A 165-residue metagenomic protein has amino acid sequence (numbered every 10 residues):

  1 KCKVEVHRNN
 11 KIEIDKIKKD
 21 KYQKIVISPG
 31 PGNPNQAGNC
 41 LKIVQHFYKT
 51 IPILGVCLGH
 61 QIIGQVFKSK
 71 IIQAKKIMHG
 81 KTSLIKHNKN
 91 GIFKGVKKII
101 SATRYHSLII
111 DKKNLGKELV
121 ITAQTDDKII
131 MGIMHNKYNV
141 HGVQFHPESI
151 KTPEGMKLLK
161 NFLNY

Functional and structural regions predicted by a protein language model:
K3-N9: Short hydrophobic/Thr-rich beta-strand motif most characteristic of the beta2 strand and flanking loop of CheY-like
I12-Y22, N114: Short amphipathic alpha-helix with an adjacent loop that forms part of the alpha/beta core around
K19-G95, S101, L159-K160: Cysteine-nucleophile active-site neighborhood
C57, H106, H146: Histidine-centered divalent metal-coordination motifs
T82-L84, I130-G132, G142: Conserved hydrophobic/aromatic beta-strand scaffold that supports enzyme active sites
G91-K137: Catalytic beta-strand/loop cores that center a nucleophilic Ser/Cys/Thr and support acyl-enzyme chemistry
A102, V140-F145: Active-site-proximal beta-strand elements of phosphoester/diester hydrolases
S149-Y165: Acyltransferase
